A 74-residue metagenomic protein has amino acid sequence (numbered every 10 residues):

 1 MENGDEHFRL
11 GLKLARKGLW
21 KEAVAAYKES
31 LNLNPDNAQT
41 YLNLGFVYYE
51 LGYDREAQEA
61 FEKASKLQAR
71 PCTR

Functional and structural regions predicted by a protein language model:
G4-D5, A38-Q39, P71-C72: Helix-start (N-cap) detector for alpha-helical repeat units in TPR-like alpha-solenoids, especially tetratricopeptide
R16-K17, E50-L51: Register position in tetratricopeptide repeats
E29-N32, S65-K66, T73: Conserved structural position within tetratricopeptide repeats
